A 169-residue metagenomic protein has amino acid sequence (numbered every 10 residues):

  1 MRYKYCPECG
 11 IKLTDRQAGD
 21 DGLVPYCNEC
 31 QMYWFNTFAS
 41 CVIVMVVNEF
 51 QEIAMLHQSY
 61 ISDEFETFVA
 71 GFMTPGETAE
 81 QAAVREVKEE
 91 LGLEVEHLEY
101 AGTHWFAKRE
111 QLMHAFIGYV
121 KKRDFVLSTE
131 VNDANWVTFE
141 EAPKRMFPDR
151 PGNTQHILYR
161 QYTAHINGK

Functional and structural regions predicted by a protein language model:
M1, A39, N48, K108-Q111 (+1 more regions): A generic fold-level signal
M1-I43: Acidic, metal-coordinating catalytic segment for phosphate/diphosphate chemistry, firing primarily on the Nudix
D15, M55, L98-G102: A short linear hydrophobic-aromatic micro-motif
G22, T37-C41, D63, F68 (+1 more regions): Short connector loops at helix/strand junctions that flank enzyme active sites, especially segments positioning acidic
S40-V42, Q51, H114, N132: Change "...and in nucleic-acid phosphodiester-cleaving endonucleases..." to "...and in nucleic-acid processing enzymes
V47-E89: Conserved Nudix-box catalytic region and its N-terminal flanking loop in Nudix hydrolases and closely related
M73-H97, G102-T154: Unchanged
T154-K169: Charged phosphate-binding loop/patch that engages nucleotide di/tri-phosphates or the phosphate backbone of nucleic
